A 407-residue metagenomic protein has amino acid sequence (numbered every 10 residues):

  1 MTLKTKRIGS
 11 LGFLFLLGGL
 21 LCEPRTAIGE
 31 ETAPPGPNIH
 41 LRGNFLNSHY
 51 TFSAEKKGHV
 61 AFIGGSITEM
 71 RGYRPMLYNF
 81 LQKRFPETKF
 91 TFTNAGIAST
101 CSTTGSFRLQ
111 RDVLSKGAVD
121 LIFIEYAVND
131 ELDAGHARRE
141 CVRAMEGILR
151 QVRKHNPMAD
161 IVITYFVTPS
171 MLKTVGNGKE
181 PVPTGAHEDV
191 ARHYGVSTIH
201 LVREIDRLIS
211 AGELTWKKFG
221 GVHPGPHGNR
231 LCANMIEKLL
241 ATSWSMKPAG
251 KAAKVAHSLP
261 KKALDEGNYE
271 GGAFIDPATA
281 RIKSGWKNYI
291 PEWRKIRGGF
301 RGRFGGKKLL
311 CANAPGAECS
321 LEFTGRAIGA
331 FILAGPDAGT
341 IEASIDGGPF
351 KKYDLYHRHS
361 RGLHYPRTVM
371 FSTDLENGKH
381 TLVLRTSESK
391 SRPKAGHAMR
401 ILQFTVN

Functional and structural regions predicted by a protein language model:
M1-F13: Bacterial N-terminal signal peptides that target proteins for export
L3-K6, P75-T91, T100, T104-A252 (+8 more regions): Alpha-helical cap/lid subdomain in secreted, periplasmic, or secretory-pathway luminal O-acyl-processing enzymes
L11-E23: Bacterial N-terminal signal peptides
E23-E30: Signal peptide processing junction and immediate N-terminal pro/mature segment of secreted/exported proteins
E30-I63, I67: Membrane/wall-proximal cationic-aromatic binding patches
K57-G72, I97-C101, A327, P336: Catalytic nucleophile-elbow at a beta strand-turn-alpha helix junction centered on a G-D-S/GDSL motif, marking
L231-G306: Catalytic cores of secreted or luminal carbohydrate-active enzymes
